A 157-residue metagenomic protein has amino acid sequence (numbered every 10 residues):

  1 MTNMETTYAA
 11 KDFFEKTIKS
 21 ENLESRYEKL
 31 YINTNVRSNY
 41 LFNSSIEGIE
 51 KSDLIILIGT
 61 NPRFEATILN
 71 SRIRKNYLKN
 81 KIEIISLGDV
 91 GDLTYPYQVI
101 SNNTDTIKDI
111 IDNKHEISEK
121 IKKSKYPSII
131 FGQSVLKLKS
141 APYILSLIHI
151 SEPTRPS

Functional and structural regions predicted by a protein language model:
M1-N3, G132-K137: Conserved short loop/turn motifs at secondary-structure junctions
N3, P62, S140: Charged, low-complexity surface patches
E5-T7: Amphipathic alpha-helical
A9-K16, S20-S128, S134-L136: Glycine-rich, acidic loop regions that bind phosphate or pyrophosphate groups
L138-L145: Glycine- and acidic-residue-enriched helix-capping/strand-helix junction motifs
I148-S157: Single conserved hydrophobic/aromatic residue that forms the stacking wall/gate of nucleotide- or nucleobase-binding
